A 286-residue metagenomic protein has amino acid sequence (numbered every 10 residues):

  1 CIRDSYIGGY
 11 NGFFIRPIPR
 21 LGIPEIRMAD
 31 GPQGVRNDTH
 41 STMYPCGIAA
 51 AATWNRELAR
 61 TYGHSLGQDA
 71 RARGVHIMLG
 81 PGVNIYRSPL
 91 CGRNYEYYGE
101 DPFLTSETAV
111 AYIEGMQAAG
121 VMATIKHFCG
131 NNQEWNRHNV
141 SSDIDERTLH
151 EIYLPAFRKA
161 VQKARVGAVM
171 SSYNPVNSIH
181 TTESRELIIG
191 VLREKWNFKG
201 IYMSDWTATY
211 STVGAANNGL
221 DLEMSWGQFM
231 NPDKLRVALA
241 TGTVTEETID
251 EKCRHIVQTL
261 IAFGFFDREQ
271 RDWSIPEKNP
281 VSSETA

Functional and structural regions predicted by a protein language model:
R3-A286: Glycoside hydrolase catalytic-domain context in secreted enzymes
